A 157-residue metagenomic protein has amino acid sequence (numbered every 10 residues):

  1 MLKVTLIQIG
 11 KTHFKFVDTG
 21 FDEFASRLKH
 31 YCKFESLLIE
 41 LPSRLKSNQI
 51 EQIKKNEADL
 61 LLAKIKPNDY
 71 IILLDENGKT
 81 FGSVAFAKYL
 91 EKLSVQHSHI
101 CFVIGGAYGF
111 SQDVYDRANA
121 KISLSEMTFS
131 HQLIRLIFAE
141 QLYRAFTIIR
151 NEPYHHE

Functional and structural regions predicted by a protein language model:
M1-L28: N-terminal beta1-alpha1 ligand-phosphate binding loop
T5-I7, E35-L37, C101: A structural signal for isolated positions on well-ordered beta-strands in alpha/beta enzyme cores
L6, I72, G105, F138: Conserved RecA-like P-loop NTPase ATPase core
T12, E76-K79, G106-G109: Short glycine-rich anion-binding loops that position phosphate/pyrophosphate groups of nucleotides and phosphorylated
V17-F21, S83-A87, Y115, R135: Conserved strand-to-helix beginnings and helix N-cap segments that scaffold or border functional pockets
K33-F34, L38-S98: S-adenosyl-L-methionine/SAH cofactor-binding core of RNA-modifying enzymes
F86-S125: A mid-sequence interfacial segment
D113-H156: Structured adenosyl-cofactor binding patch, chiefly the S-adenosyl-L-methionine
